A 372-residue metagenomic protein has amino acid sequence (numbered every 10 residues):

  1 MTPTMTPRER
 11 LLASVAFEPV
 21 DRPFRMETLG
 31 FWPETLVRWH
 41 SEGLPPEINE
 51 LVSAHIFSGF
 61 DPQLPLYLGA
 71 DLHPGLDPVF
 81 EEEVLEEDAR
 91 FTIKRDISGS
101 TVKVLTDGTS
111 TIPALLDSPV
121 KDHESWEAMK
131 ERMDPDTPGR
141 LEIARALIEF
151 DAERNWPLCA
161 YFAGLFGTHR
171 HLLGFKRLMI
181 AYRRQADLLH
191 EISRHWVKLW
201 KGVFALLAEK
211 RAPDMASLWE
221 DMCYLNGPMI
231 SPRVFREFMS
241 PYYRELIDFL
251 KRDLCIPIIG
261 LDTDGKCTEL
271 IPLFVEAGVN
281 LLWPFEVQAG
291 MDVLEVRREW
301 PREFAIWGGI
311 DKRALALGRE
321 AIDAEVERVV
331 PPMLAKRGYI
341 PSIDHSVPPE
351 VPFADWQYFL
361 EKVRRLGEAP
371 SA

Functional and structural regions predicted by a protein language model:
M1-L44, T92-R95, V104-L105, K121-A372: Active-site loop segments of alpha/beta catalytic cores
P19, I56-L64, E86-D88, A152: Short, solvent-exposed loop/edge-beta patches enriched in aromatic
L36-E81: Segments that shape or occlude catalytic/ligand-binding pockets
D77-T92: Short acidic, Pro/Gly- and aromatic-enriched capping/linker segments at domain boundaries
T111-L116: N-terminal cap/recognition module
